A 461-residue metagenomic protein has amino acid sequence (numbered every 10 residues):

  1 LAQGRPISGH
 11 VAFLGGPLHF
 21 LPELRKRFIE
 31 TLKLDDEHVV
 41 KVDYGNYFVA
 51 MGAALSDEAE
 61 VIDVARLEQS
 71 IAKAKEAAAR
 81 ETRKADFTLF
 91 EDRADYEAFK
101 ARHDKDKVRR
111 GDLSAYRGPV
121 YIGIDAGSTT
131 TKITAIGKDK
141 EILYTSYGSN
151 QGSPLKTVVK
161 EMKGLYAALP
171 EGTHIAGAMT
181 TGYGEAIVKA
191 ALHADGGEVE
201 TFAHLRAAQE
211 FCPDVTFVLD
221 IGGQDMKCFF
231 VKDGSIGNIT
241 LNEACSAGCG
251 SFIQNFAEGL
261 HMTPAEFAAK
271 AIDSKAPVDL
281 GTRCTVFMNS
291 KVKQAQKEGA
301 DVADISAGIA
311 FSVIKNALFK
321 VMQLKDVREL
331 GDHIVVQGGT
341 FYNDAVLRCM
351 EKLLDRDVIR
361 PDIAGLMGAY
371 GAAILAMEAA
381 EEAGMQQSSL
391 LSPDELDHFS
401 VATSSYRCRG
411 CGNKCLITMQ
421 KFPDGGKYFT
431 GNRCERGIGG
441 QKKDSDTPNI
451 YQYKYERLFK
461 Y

Functional and structural regions predicted by a protein language model:
L1-I7, A101-R110, G308-G331: Phosphate/ATP-binding catalytic cores across multiple sugar-kinase/actin-like superfamilies, primarily ASKHA
L1-T31, V42-N46, G182-G184, S312 (+2 more regions): Glycine-rich phosphate-binding loops at beta-strand->alpha-helix junctions
A2-Q3, A50-L55, A101-R117, E185-G222 (+5 more regions): Conserved phosphate-binding catalytic cores of ATP/NTP-utilizing and phosphoryl-transfer enzymes
L14, I29-M51, D195-T201, E351-Y370: Conserved phosphate-binding/catalytic loops in two-lobed NTP-binding clefts
K41-A77, R206, I253, D362-L390: Glycine-rich phosphate-binding/hydrolytic loop that grips phosphoryl groups
N46-A59, T145-L155, D233-A276, I374-E378 (+2 more regions): Glycine-rich phosphate-binding loop plus the immediately following alpha-helix
A59-G123, G127, A380-Y461: Flexible inter-domain linker/hinge segments
R109-L143, V215-S235, G410-C411, L416-Q420: Gly/Thr-rich phosphate-binding beta-strand-loop-beta motif of the actin/hexokinase/Hsp70
